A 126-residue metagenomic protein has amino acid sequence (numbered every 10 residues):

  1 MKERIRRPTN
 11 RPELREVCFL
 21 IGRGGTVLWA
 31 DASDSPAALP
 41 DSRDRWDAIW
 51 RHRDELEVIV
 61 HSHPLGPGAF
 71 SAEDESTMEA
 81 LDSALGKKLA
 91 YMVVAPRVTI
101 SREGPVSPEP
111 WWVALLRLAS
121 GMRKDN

Functional and structural regions predicted by a protein language model:
M1-V58, P64-N126: Conserved beta-strand-loop surface patch within small alpha/beta domains used for substrate/adaptor or ligand engagement
